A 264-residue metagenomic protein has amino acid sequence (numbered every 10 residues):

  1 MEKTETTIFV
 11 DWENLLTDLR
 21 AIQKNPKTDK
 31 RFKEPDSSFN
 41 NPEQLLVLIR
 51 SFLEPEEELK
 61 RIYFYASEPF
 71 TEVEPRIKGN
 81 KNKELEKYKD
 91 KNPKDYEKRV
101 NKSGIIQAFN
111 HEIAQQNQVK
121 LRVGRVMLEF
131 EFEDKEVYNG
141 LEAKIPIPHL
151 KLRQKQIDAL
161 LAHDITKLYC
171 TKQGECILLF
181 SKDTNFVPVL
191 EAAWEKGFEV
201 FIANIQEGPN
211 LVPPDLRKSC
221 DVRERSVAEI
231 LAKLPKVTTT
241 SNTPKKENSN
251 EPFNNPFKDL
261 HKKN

Functional and structural regions predicted by a protein language model:
M1-D134, L150, E199, Q206-G208: Domain-level signal for Mg2+-assisted phosphodiester chemistry and nucleotide/NA-binding surfaces in nucleic-acid
K120-K263: Nuclease catalytic cores that cleave nucleic-acid phosphodiester bonds, predominantly acidic two-metal-ion
